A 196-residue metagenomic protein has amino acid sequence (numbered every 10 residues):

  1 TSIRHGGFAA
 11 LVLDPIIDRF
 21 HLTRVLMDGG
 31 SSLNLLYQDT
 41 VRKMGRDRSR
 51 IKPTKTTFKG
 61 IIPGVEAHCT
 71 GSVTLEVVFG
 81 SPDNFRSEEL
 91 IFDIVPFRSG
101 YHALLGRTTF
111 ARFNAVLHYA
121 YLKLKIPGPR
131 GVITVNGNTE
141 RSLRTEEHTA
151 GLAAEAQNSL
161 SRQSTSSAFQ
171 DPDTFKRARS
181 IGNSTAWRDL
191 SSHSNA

Functional and structural regions predicted by a protein language model:
T1-R144: Aspartic protease
A103-L105, N114-A196: Intrinsically disordered, low-complexity regulatory segments at domain boundaries and processing junctions
